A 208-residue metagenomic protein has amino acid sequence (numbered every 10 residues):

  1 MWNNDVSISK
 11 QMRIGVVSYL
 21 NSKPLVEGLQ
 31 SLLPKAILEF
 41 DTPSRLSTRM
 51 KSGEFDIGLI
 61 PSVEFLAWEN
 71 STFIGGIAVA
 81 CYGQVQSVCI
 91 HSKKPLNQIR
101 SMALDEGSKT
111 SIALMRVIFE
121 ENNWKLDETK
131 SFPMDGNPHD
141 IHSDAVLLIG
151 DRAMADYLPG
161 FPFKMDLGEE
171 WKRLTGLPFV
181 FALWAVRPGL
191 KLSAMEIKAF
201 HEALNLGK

Functional and structural regions predicted by a protein language model:
I8-S18, A36-E39, R100-D105: Short, well-ordered beta-strand elements
S18-D41: Short, polar/charged alpha-helical segment
Y19-N21, T42-P43, E54-L66, I77 (+2 more regions): Beta->alpha turn/N-cap motifs
G28, V88-L96, S101, F179-M195: A bilobed periplasmic-binding-protein/Venus flytrap-type ligand-binding module shared by bacterial periplasmic
I37-T48, W124-D144: Short helix-initiation/N-cap motifs at beta->coil->alpha
I77-D135, M165-D166, E170-K172: A conserved helix-loop-strand patch within extracytoplasmic ligand-binding domains of the periplasmic binding
S131-K208: Pocket-lining segment of extracytoplasmic ligand-binding domains
